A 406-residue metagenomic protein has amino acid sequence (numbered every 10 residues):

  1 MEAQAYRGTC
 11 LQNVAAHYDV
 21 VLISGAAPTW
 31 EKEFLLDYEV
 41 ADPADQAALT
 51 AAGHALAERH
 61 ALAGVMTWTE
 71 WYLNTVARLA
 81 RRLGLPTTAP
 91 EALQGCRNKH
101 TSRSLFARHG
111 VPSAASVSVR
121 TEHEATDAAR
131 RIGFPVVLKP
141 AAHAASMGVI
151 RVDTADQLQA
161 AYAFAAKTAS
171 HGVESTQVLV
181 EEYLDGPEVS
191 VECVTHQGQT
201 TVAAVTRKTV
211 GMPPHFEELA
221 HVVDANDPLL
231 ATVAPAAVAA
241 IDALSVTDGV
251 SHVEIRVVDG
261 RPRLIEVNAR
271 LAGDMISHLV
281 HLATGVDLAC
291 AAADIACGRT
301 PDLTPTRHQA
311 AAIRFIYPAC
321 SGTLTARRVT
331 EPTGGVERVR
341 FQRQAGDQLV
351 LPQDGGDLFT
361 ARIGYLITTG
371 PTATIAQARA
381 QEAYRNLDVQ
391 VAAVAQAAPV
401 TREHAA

Functional and structural regions predicted by a protein language model:
M1-A92, H123, A345-D354, L358-A361 (+2 more regions): ATP-binding N-terminal substructure of ATP-dependent carboxylate-amine bond-forming enzymes
V20, R108-H109, A293-A406: Peripheral (often C-terminal) accessory segments that flank ATP-dependent C-N-forming ligase machineries
R82-G148, A155: A conserved helix-loop-beta module that forms one wall/lid of the active-site cleft in ATP-utilizing catalytic domains
P112-A114, R131, P135-L138, R151-G186 (+2 more regions): Conserved ATP-binding module of the ATP-grasp superfamily
G133, V257-R263, D357-T360: A short, glycine/Asx- and small/polar-enriched loop/turn that sits immediately N-terminal to a beta-strand
I150, E182, A225, H281 (+1 more regions): Short, well-ordered beta-strand elements within core beta-sheets of diverse protein domains
D156, E181-V246, V250, V257 (+4 more regions): ATP-dependent carboxylate/phosphate-activation module, predominantly the ATP-grasp catalytic core and closely related
